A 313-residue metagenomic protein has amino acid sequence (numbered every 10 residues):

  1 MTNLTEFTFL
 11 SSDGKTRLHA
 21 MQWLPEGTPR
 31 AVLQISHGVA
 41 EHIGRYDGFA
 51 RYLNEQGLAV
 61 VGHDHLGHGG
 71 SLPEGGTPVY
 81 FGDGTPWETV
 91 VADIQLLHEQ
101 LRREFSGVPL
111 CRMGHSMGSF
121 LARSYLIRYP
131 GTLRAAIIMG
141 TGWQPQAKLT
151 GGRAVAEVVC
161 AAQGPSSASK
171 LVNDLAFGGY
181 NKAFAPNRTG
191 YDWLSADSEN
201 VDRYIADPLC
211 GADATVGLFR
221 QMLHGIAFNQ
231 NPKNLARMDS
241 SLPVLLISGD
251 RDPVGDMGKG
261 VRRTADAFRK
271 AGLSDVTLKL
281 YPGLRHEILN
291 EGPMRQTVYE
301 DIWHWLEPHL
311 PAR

Functional and structural regions predicted by a protein language model:
M1-G27: N-terminal cap/lid segment of alpha/beta-hydrolase-fold proteins
L33-E41, S116, D250-R251: Active-site glycine-rich loops that stabilize anionic/oxyanionic intermediates across multiple enzyme folds
R45-G76: Conserved alpha/beta-hydrolase
G82-R103: Alpha/beta-hydrolase active-site loop
E104-S116: Alpha/beta-hydrolase fold nucleophile elbow
A122-L209: Alpha/beta-hydrolase-fold enzymes
L246-S248: Short beta-strand/loop motif that positions the catalytic acidic residue of the alpha/beta-hydrolase fold
R269-A271, D275-R313: Catalytic active-site module of serine/aspartate enzymes centered on a nucleophile-bearing elbow/loop
